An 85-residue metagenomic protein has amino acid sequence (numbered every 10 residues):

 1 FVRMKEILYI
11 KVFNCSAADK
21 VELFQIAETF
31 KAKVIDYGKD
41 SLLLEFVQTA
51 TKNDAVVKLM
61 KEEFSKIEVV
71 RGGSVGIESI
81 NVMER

Functional and structural regions predicted by a protein language model:
F1-R85: Long, contiguous binding/interaction regions
